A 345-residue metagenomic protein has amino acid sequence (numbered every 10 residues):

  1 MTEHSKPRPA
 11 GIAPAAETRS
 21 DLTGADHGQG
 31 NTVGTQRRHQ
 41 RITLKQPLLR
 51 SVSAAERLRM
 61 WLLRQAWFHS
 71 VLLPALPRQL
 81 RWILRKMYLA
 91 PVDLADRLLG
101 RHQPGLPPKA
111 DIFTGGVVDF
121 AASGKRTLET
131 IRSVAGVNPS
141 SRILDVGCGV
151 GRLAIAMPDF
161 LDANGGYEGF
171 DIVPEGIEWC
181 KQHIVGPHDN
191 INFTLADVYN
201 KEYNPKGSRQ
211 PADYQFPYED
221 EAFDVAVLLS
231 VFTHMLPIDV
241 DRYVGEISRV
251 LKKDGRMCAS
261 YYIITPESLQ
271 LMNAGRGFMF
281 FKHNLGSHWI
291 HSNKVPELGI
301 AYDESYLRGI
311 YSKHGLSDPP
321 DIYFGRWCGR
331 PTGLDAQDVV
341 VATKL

Functional and structural regions predicted by a protein language model:
R41-V134, V150-M157, G166-Q215, R256-L345: Class I (Rossmann-like) S-adenosyl-L-methionine-dependent methyltransferase catalytic domain, capturing the SAM-binding
S140-G149: Conserved class I S-adenosyl-L-methionine
D162, M235-L236, L251-K252: Helix-to-beta-strand junctions that scaffold the AdoMet/dcAdoMet cofactor pocket in Class I SAM-dependent enzymes
D224: Conserved acidic residues
V227: A conserved beta-strand element that flanks and buttresses the S-adenosyl-L-methionine
S230-V231: Short catalytic micro-motifs in class I SAM-dependent methyltransferases
D241-K253: A short glycine-rich, Lys/Arg-flanked "PGG" loop and its adjoining helix->strand segment in the class I
